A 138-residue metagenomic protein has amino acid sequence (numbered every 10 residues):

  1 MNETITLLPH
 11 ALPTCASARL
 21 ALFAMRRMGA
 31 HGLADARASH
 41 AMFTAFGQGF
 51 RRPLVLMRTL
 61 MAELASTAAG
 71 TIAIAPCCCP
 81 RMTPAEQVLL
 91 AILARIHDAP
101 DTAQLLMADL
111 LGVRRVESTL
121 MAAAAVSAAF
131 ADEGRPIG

Functional and structural regions predicted by a protein language model:
M1-G138: Polar/charged low-complexity regulatory segments
